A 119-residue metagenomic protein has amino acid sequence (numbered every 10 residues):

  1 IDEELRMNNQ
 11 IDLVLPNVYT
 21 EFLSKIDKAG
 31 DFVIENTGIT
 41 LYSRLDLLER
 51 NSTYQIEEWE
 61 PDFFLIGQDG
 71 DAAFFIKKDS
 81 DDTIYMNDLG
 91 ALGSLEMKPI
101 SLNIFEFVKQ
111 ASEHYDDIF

Functional and structural regions predicted by a protein language model:
I1-F75, I118-F119: A surface-exposed partner-binding patch
K77-D81: Short acidic-glycine loop/turn motifs at beta-strand connectors
L92-Y115: Compact, glycine/acidic-enriched structural inserts
